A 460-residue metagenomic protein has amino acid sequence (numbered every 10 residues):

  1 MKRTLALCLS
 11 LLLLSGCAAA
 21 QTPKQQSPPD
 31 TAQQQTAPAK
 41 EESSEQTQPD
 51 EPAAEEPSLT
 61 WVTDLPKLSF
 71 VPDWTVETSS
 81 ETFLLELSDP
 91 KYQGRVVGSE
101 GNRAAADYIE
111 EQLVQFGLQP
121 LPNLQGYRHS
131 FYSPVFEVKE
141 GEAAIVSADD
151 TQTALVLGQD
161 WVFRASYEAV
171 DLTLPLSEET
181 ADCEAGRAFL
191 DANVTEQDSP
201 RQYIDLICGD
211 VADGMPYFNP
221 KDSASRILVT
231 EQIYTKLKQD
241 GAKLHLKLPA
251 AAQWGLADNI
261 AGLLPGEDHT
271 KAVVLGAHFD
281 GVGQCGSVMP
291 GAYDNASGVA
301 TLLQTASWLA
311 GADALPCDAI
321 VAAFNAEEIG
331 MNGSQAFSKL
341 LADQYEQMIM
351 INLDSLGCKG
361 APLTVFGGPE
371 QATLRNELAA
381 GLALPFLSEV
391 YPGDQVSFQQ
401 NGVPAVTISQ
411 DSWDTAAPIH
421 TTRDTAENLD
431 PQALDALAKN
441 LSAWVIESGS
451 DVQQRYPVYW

Functional and structural regions predicted by a protein language model:
L13-G16: C-terminal motif of bacterial Sec signal peptides marking the signal peptidase cleavage site
A18-A20: Bacterial signal peptide processing site
Q48-P120, L264-P265: N-terminal hydrophobic or amphipathic helices/low-complexity stretches enriched in small/hydrophobic/Pro/Gly
P57, L256-N259, G283-L374, Q395: Acidic/histidine-rich catalytic neighborhood of metal-dependent amide-processing enzymes
L65-W74, P90-G101, L174-E179, L248-A251 (+5 more regions): Second-shell loop/turn segments in exported
E86-V194: Noncatalytic luminal/extracellular "stalk/propeptide" segments of secretory-pathway proteins
F163-L172, V211-G291, S307, G311 (+1 more regions): Soluble metallo-hydrolase cores and metallopeptidase-like ectodomains found primarily in the secretory/periplasmic
C358-W460: Active-site-adjacent substrate-binding region of metalloamidase/peptidase-like peptide-processing proteins
